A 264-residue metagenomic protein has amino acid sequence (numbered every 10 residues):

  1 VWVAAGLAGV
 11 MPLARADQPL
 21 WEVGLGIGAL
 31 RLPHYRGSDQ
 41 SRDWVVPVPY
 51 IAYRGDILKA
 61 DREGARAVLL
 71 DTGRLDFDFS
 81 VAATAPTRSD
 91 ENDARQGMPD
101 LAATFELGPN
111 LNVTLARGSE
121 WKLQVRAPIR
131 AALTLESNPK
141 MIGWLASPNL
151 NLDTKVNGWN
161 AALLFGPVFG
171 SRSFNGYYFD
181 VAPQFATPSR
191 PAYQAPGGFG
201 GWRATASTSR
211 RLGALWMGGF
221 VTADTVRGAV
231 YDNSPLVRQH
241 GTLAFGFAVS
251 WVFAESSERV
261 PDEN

Functional and structural regions predicted by a protein language model:
A16-K59, N264: Short glycine/proline- and aromatic-enriched beta-strand/turn motifs that initiate or cap beta-hairpins
D17-V23, D43-V45, D56-L58, D71-F77 (+7 more regions): Outer-envelope beta-barrel architecture signal
L25, G55-V68, W251-N264: Flexible, glycine-rich linker and terminal segments associated with outer-membrane beta-barrel/transport systems
I27-R31, P47-Y53, G64-L69, L107-V113 (+6 more regions): Residues on the lipid-exposed face of transmembrane beta-strands in outer-membrane beta-barrel proteins
L30-R36, T84-D90, T114-G118, R130-S137 (+4 more regions): Sequence/structural signature of outer-membrane beta-barrel proteins
S38-D43, L69-D71, G97-A103, S137-W144 (+2 more regions): Replace "Gram-negative outer membrane beta-barrel proteins" with "bacterial and organellar outer membrane beta-barrel
R42-E91, T104-A132: Glycine- and aromatic-enriched membrane insertion/assembly motifs of diderm outer-membrane and organelle channel
V113, E136-W216, D224-Y231, L236: Outer-membrane beta-barrel transmembrane domain signature
